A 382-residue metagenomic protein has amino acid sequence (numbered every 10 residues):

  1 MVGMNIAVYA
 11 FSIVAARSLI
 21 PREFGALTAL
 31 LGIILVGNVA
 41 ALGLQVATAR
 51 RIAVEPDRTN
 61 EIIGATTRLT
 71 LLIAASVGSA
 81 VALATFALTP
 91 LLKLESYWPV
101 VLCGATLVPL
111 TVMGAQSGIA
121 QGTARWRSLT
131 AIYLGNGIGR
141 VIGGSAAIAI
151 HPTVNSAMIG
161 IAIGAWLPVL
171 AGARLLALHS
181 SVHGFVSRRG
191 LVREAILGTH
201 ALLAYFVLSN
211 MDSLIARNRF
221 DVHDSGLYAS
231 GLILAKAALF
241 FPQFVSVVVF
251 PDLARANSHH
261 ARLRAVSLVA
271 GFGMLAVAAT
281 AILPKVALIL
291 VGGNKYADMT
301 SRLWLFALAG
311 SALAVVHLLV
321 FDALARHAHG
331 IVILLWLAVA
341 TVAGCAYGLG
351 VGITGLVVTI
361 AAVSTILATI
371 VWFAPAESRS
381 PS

Functional and structural regions predicted by a protein language model:
M1-L42, A82, I196-R219: Signature of the first transmembrane helix
P21, A87-C103, V222, I282-A314: Interfacial segments at transmembrane-helix termini and the short loops linking adjacent helices
T28, R58-L72, V192, N257-G271 (+1 more regions): Interfacial transmembrane-helix starts/ends
L31-V39, Y228-V247, A276, F306-L313: Transmembrane helix-bundle signature of multi-pass secondary active exporters and lipid flippases
A41-D57, G231-S258, A325: Helix-loop junctions and terminal segments of transmembrane helices in multi-pass membrane transport/translocation
R51, P109-A131, R255, L308-L335: Membrane-interface junctions at transmembrane-helix termini in multi-pass inner-membrane proteins
Y97-G104, T130-L178, I353-E377: Hydrophobic alpha-helical transmembrane segments
R127-I132, V154-I161, L167-S209, S380-S382: Interhelical loop/hinge segments that connect adjacent transmembrane helices in multipass membrane
